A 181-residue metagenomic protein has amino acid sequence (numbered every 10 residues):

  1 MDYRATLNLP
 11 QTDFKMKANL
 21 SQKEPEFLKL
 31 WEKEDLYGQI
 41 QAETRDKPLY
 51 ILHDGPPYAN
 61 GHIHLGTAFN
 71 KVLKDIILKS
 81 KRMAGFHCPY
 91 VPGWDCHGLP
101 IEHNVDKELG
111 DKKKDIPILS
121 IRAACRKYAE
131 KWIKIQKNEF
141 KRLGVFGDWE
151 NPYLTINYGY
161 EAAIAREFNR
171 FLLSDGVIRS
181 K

Functional and structural regions predicted by a protein language model:
M1-K181: N-terminal, positively charged nucleic-acid-binding surface of large information/translation enzymes
